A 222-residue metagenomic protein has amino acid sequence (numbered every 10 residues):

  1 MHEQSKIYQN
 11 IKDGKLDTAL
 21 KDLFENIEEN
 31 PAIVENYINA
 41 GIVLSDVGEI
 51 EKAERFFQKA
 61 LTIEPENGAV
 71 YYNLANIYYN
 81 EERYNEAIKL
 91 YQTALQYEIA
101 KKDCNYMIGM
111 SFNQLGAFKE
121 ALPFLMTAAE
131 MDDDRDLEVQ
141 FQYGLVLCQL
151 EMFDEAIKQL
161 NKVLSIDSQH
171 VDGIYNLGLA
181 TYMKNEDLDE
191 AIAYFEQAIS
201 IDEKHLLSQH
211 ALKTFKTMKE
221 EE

Functional and structural regions predicted by a protein language model:
Y8, I42, N76, M110 (+3 more regions): Residue-level recognition of tetratricopeptide repeat
I11, I38, S45, Y72 (+4 more regions): Position-specific recognition of the canonical hydrophobic site in helix A of tetratricopeptide repeat
G14, G48, E82, G116 (+2 more regions): Residue-level detector of the short coil/turn that links helix A to helix B within each tetratricopeptide repeat
E25-N26, K59-A60, T93-A94, T127-A129 (+2 more regions): Canonical positions in the second alpha-helix
E29, I63, Y97-E98, M131-D132 (+2 more regions): Structural marker of alpha-solenoid helical repeat scaffolds
V34-E35, G68-A69, K102-D103, R135-E138 (+2 more regions): Helix-start (N-cap) detector for alpha-helical repeat units in TPR-like alpha-solenoids, especially tetratricopeptide
